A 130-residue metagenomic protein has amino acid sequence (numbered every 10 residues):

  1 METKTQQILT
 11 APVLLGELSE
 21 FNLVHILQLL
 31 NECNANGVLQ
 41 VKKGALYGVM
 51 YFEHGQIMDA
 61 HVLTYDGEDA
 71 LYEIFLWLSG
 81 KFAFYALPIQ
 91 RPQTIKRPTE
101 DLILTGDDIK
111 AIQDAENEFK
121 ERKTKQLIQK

Functional and structural regions predicted by a protein language model:
M1-K130: Acidic, Ser/Thr/Pro-enriched low-complexity segments and adjacent helix/loop capping patches that create flexible
